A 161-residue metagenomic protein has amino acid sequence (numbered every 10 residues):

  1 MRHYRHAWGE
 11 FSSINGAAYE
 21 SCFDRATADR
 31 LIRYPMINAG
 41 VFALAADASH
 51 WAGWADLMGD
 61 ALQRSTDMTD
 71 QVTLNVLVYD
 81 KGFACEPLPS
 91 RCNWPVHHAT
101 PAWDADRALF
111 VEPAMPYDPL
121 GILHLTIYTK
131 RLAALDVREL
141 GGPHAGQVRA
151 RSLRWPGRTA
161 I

Functional and structural regions predicted by a protein language model:
M1-I161: Glycosyltransferase catalytic domains, chiefly GT-A lineage
